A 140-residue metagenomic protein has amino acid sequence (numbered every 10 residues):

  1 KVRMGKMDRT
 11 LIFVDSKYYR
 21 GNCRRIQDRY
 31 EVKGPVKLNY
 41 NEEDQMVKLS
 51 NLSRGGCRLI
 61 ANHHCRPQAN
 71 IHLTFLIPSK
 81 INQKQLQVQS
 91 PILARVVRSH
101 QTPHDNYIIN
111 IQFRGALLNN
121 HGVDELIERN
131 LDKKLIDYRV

Functional and structural regions predicted by a protein language model:
K1-L52, N62, E125-V140: N-terminal helix initiation/capping motif
E31, D44, K84-L93: Short coil-to-beta-strand transition motifs
V47-L49, S90-S99: Short beta-strand-centered aromatic/proline hotspots
C57-A61, L73-L76: Short, well-ordered beta-strand segments in soluble/periplasmic domains
R58-A61, H100-R114: Short, solvent-exposed secondary-structure boundary/capping segments
H64, L76-I81: Short, charged beta-turn/beta-strand-edge "cap" motif at the junction between a beta-strand and an adjacent loop
Q68-N70: Loop/turn positions that initiate beta-strands
